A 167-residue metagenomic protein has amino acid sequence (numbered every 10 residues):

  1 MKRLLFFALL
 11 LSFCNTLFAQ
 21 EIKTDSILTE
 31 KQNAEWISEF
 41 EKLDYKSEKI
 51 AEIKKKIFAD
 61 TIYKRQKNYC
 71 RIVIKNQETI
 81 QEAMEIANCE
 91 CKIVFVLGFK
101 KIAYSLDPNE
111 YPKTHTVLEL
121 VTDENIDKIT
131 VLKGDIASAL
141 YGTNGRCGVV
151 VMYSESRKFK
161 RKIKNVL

Functional and structural regions predicted by a protein language model:
M1-D25: Bacterial Sec-dependent N-terminal signal peptides
Q20-L167: Short, small/polar-rich motifs associated with maturation and membrane association, primarily at protein termini
